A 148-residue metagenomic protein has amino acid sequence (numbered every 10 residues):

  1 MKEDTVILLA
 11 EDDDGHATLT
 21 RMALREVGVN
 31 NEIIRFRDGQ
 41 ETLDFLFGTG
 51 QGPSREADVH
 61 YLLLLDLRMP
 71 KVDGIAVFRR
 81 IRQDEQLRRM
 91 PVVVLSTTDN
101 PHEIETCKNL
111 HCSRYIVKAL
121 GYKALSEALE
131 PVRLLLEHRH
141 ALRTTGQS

Functional and structural regions predicted by a protein language model:
T5-G15, T20-R25, L63: Conserved acidic segment of CheY-like receiver
R21, R35-L62: Acidic, metal-coordinating helix/loop segments flanking the phosphotransfer/catalytic sites of two-component signaling
E41, L120-P131, H140-T145: C-terminal output helix
L67-M69: Receiver (REC) domain active-site loop signature in two-component systems and cognate sites in sensor histidine kinases
K71-V72, I81: Hydrophobic residue at a beta-alpha junction that N-caps the helix immediately following a catalytic beta-strand/loop
